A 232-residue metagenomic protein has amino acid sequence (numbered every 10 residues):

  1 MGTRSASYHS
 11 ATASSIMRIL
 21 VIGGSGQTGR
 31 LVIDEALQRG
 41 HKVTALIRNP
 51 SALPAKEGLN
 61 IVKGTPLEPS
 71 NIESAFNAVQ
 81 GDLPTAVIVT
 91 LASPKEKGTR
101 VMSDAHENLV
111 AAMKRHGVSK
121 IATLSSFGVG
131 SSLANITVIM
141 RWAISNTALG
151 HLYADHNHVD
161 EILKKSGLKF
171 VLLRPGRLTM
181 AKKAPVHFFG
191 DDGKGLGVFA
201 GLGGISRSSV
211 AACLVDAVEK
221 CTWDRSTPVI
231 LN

Functional and structural regions predicted by a protein language model:
M1-M17: Eukaryotic N-terminal low-complexity, Ser/Thr- and Lys/Arg-rich leader segments that predominantly function as
R18, K42-V43, L83, S119-K120 (+1 more regions): Residues at the starts of beta-strands that form the adenosine-phosphate
R18-H41: N-terminal Rossmann NAD(P)H-binding glycine-rich loop of SDR-like oxidoreductase domains
L20, A45, P50-R115: NAD(P)H-binding glycine-rich loop region in Rossmannoid oxidoreductase-like domains and their noncatalytic homologs
S25, I47-N49, F127: Residues in the short beta-alpha loop(s) of Rossmann-like NAD(P)-binding domains
T28-V32, L109, L214: Hydrophobic residues within alpha-helices that form the first helical element adjacent to the glycine-rich loop
K95-F188: Glycine-/Pro-rich loop/turn segments that contact NAD(P) or position catalytic residues in Rossmann-like domains
N157, I162-N232: C-terminal substrate-binding/catalytic lobe of Rossmann-fold NAD(P)-dependent oxidoreductases
